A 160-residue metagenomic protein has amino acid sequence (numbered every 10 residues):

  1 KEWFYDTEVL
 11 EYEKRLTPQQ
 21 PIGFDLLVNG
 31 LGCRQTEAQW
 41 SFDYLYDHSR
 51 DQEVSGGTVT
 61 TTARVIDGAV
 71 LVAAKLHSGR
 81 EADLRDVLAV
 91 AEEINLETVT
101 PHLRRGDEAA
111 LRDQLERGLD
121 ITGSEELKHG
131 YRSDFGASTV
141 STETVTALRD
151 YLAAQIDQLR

Functional and structural regions predicted by a protein language model:
K1-R160: Compositionally biased terminal segments of proteins
